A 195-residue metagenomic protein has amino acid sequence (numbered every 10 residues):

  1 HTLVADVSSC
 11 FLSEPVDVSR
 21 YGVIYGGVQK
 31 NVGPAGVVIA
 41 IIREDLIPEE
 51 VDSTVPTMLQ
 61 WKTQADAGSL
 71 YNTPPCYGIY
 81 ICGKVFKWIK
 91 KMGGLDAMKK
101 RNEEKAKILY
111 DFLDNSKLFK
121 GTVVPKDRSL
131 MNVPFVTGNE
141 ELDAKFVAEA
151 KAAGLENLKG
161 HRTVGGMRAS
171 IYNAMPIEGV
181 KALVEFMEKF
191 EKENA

Functional and structural regions predicted by a protein language model:
H1-S19: Catalytic PLP-binding core of fold-type I/II PLP enzymes
V4, V18-Q29, V38: Conserved active-site segment immediately N-terminal to the catalytic lysine that forms the internal aldimine
P15-S19, K30-P34, P125-K126, G160-H161: Solvent-exposed alpha-helices and their adjacent loops that cap or buttress functional pockets in soluble metabolic
V28-Y110, V124, E193-A195: Active-site C-terminal subdomain of aminotransferase-like
I42, F135-N139, I171-N173: Short beta-strand-to-loop capping motifs
L118-T122, G154-G160: A short linear hydrophobic-aromatic micro-motif
F119-A150: Conserved PLP-binding catalytic core of the aspartate aminotransferase-like
A152, H161-A195: PLP-dependent enzyme catalytic core of the Aspartate aminotransferase-like
